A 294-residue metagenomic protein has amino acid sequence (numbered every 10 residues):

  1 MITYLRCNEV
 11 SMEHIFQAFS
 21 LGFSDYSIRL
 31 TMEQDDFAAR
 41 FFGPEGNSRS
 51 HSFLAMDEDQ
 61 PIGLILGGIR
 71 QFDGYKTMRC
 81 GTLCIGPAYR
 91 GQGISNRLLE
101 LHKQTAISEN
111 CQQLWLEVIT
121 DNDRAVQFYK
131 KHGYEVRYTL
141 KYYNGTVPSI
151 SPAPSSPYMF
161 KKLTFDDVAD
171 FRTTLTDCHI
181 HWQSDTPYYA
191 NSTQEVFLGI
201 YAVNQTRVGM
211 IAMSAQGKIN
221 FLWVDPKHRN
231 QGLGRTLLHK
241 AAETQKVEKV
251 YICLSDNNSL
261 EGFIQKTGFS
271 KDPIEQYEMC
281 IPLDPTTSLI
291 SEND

Functional and structural regions predicted by a protein language model:
I2-Q17, S155-F171: A short beta-loop-alpha structural element at the N-terminal edge of CoA-dependent acyl/N-acetyltransferase catalytic
L21-K76, G81, G86, A169-N220: Acetyl-CoA-dependent GNAT
G81, G86, R90, I119 (+2 more regions): Residue-level recognition of the GNAT/N-acetyltransferase active site
I85, G91-Q104, K130-K131, N230-E243: Conserved acetyl-CoA-binding loop-helix of GNAT-fold acetyltransferases
Q92, N96, T120-Y138, R235 (+1 more regions): Conserved active-site alpha-helix within GNAT-family acetyltransferase domains
A106-E117, Q245-D256: Conserved GNAT acetyl-CoA-binding A-motif
Q112, I119-D121, K141-D166, D256 (+1 more regions): C-terminal "cap" of GNAT-fold acetyltransferases
